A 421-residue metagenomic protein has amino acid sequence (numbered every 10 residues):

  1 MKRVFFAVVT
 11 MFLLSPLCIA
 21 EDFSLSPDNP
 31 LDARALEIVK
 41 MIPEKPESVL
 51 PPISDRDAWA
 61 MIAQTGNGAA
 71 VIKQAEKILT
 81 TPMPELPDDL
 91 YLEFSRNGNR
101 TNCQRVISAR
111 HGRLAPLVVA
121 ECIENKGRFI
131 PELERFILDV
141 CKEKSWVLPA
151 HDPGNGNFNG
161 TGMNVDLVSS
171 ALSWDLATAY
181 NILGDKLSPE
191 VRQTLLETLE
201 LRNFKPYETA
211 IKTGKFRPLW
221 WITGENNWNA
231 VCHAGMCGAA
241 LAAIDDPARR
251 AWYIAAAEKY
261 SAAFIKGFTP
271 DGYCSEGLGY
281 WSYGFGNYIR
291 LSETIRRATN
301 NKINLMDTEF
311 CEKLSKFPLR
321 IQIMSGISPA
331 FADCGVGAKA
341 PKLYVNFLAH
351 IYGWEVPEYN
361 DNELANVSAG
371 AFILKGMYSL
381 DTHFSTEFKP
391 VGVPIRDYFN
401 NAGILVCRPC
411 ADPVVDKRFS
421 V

Functional and structural regions predicted by a protein language model:
M1-V4: Positively charged n-region of N-terminal signal peptides that target proteins for export
A7-P16: Bacterial N-terminal signal peptides
E21-S95: Low-complexity, Ser/Thr/Pro/Gly-enriched N-terminal "stalk/linker" regions
A75-P87, L133-H151, T194-R217, W252-G272 (+1 more regions): Long, well-ordered core segments of solenoidal/helical folds
Y91-N102, A150-L167, F216-G235, S275-I289 (+2 more regions): Carbohydrate-binding/catalytic loop surfaces
T101, F158-G279, R290, M377-V393: Active-site lining segments of carbohydrate-active enzymes
R113-R128, S170-E190, C232-P247, G286-N301 (+3 more regions): Well-ordered alpha-helical scaffold segments within catalytic/enzyme domains
F285-V421: Carbohydrate-active enzyme catalytic cores, enriched for enzymes that act on polyanionic acidic polysaccharides
